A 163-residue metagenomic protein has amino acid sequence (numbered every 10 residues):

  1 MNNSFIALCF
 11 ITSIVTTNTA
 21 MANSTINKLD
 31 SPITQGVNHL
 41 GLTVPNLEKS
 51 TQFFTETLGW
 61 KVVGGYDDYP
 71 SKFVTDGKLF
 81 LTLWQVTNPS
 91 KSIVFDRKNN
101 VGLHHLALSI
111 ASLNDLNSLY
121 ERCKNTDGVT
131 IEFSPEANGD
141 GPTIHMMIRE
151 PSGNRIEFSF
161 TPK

Functional and structural regions predicted by a protein language model:
M1-A7: Bacterial N-terminal signal peptides that target proteins for export
A7-T16: Bacterial N-terminal signal peptides
N18-A22: Sec/Tat signal peptide C-region and signal peptidase I cleavage site
N23-E48, L103-L108, P162: N-terminal beta-strand motif that seeds the catalytic metal site of vicinal oxygen chelate
T43-T87, G139: Core segments of cupin and vicinal oxygen chelate
P45-E48, L106-S152: Vicinal oxygen chelate
G139, P162-K163: A short acidic/small-residue loop/turn micro-motif
